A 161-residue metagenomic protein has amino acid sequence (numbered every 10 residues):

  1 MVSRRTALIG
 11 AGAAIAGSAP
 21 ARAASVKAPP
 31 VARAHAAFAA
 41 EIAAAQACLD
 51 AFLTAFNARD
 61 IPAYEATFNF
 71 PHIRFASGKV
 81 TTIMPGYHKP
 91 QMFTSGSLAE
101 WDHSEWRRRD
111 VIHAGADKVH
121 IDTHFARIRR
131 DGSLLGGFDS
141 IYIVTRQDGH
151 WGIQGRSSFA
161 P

Functional and structural regions predicted by a protein language model:
M1-T6: Bacterial N-terminal signal peptides that target proteins for export
I9-A16, P20-A58, P62-A66, F70: Short, low-complexity N-terminal intrinsically disordered segments enriched in polar/charged residues
F68, K79, T123-F125, S157: A mature extracytoplasmic/lumenal domain signature
F68-I83, S95-A99: A short gly/proline-enriched turn/hairpin at secondary-structure junctions
G78-K79, G132, G149: Detector for glycine-centered tight turns/loop "hinges" at secondary-structure junctions
H88-L135: Surface-exposed, charged secondary-structure patches
G136-P161: Short beta-strand edge/turn micro-motifs at domain boundaries
